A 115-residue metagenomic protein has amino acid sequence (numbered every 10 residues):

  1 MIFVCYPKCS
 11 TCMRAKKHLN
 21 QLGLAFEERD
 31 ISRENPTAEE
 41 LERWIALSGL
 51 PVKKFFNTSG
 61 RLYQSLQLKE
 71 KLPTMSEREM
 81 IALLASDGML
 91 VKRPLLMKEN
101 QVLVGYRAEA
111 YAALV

Functional and structural regions predicted by a protein language model:
M1-Q21, E27-I31: Local sequence-structure signature of Cys/Sec-based thiol-disulfide redox active-site neighborhoods
R33-V115: Thiol/selenol-based redox catalytic cores and closely related redox-interacting motifs
